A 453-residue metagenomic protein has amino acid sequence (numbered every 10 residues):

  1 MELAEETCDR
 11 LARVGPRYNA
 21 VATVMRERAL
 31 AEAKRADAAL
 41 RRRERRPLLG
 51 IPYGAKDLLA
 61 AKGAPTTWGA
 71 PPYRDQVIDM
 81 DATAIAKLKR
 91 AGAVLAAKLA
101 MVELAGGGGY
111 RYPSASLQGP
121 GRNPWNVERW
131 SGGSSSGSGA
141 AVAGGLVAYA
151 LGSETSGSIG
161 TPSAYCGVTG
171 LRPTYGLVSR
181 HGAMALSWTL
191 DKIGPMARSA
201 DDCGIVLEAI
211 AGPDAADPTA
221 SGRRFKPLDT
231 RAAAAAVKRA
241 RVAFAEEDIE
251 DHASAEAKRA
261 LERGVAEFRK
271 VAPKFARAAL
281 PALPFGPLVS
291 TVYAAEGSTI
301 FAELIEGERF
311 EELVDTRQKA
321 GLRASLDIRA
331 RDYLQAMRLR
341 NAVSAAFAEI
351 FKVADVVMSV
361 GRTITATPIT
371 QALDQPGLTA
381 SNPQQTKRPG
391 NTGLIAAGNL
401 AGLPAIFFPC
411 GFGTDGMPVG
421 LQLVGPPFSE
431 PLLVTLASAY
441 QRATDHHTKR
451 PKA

Functional and structural regions predicted by a protein language model:
M1-S156, A266, I350: Gly/Ser-rich catalytic/binding loops embedded in alpha/beta enzyme cores
E2, R13, R17, R90 (+6 more regions): Structural helix-boundary/capping segments
E2-A4, K34-D37, L228, A232 (+3 more regions): Acyltransferase
N19, P218-F225, A240-R241, E246-D248 (+2 more regions): Flexible, acidic loop-helix segments that line cofactor/substrate-binding pockets
L48-W68, A233-A245, V292-A348, G361-I364 (+2 more regions): Short helix-loop capping/hinge segments that flank enzyme active sites or metal/cofactor-binding pockets
G54, P72-V77, D191-R198, R323-I328 (+1 more regions): Short, well-ordered beta-strand elements within core beta-sheets of diverse protein domains
P71, Q335, A366-T392: Short, surface-exposed loop/helix-turn segments at secondary-structure junctions that function as lids/hinges flanking
